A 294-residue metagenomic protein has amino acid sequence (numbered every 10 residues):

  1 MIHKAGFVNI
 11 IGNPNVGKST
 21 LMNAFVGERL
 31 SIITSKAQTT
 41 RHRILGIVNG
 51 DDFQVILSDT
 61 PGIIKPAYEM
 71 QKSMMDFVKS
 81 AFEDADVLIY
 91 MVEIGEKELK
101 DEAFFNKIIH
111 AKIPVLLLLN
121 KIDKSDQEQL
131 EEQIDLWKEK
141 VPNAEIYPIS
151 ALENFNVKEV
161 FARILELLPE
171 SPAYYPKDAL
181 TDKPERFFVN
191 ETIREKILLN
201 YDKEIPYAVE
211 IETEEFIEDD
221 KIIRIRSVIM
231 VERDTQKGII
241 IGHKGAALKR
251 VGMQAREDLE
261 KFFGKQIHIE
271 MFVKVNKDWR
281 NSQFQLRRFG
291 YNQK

Functional and structural regions predicted by a protein language model:
M1-D76, S80-F82: Conserved G1/Walker A P-loop phosphate-binding module
G17, N156, A247: Conserved glycine(s) of the Walker
S31-I33, K100, P172-P176, L199-I211: Active-site phosphate-binding and catalytic loops of NTP-dependent enzymes
T40, I63-K65, K97-E98, S125-D126 (+1 more regions): Catalytic P-loop NTPase motifs of RecA-like helicase/translocase cores
D52, D76-A144, I217-D219: Conserved C-terminal guanine-recognition region of P-loop GTPase G domains, centered on the G4
D59, N120, S150: Active-site glycine-centered loops adjacent to acidic/histidine catalytic or metal-binding residues that shape
P114, D123-T181: Canonical P-loop GTPase G-domain recognition
E185-K294: P-loop NTP-binding site
